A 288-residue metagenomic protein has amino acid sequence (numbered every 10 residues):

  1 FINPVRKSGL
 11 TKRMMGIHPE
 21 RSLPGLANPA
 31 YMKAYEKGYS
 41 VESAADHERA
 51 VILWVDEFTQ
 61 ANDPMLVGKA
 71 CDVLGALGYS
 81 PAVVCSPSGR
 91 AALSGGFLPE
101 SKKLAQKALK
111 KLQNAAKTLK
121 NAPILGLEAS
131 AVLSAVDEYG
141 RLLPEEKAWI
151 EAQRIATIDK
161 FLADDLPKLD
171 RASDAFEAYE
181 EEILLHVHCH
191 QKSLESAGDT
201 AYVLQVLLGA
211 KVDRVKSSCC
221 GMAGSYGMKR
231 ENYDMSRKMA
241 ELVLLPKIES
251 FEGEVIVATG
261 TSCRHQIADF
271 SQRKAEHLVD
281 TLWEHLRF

Functional and structural regions predicted by a protein language model:
F1-F288: Iron-sulfur cluster-binding electron-transfer modules in prokaryotic oxidoreductases
